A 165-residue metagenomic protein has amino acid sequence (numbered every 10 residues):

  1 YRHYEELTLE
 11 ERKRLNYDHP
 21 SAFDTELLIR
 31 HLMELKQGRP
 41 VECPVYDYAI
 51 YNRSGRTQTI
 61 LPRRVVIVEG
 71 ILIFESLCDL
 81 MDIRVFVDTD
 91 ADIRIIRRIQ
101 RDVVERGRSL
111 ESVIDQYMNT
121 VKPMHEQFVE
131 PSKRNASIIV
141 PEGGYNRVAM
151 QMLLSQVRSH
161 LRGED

Functional and structural regions predicted by a protein language model:
Y1-G38: N-terminal phosphate/diphosphate-binding loop that engages ATP/GTP or pyrophosphate donors across diverse enzyme folds
R2-Y4, E75-S76, R94, A149: Conserved protein kinase catalytic core
T8-L9, L77, S132-K133: Short, flexible turn/loop "capping" segments at secondary-structure junctions
L28, I73-F74, N146-R147: Glycine-rich nucleotide phosphate-binding loop and flanking beta-alpha elements of Rossmann-like dinucleotide-binding
H31-V66, I73-F74, R158-S159: Phosphate-binding/switch loop-helix module in NTP-utilizing enzymes
Q37, L61-P62, Q100, V104 (+1 more regions): NTP-dependent small-molecule kinase module
S54-R106: ATP-dependent NMP and nucleoside kinases share a basic, alpha-helical "lid"
V85-F86, D92, E105-M118, K122 (+1 more regions): Anionic, Ser/Thr-rich low-complexity intrinsically disordered regions
